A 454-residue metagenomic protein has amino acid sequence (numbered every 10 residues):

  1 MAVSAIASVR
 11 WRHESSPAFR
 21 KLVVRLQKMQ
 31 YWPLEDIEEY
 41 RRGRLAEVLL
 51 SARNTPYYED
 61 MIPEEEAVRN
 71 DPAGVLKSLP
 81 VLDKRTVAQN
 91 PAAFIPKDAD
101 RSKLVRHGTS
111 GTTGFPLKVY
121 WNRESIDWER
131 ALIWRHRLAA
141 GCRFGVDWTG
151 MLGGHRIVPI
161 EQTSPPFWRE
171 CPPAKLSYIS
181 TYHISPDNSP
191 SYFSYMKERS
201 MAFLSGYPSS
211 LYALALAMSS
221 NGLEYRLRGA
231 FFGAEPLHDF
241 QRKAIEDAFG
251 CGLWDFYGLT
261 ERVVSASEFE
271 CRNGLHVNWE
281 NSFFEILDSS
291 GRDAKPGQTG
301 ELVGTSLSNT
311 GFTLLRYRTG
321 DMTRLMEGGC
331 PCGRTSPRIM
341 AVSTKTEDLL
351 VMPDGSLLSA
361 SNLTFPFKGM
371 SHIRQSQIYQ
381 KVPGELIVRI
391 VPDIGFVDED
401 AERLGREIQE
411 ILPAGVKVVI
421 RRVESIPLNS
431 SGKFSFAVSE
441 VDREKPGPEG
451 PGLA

Functional and structural regions predicted by a protein language model:
M1-G108, F115-R130, W134-V146, G154 (+9 more regions): Nucleotide 5′-phosphate-binding alpha/beta core
E47, G154-E280: Conserved adenylate-forming
A52, T109, L204, I245 (+5 more regions): Residue-level signal for inorganic ion chemistry
A131, P186-N188, D321: Active-site glycine-rich loop that binds ribose-phosphate moieties when present
D147-G150, V303: Conserved beta-strand elements of the Class I
L176, L253, F284, S376 (+1 more regions): Generic structural signal for residues in well-ordered beta-strands
L204, S308-A414: AMP-binding/adenylate-forming catalytic core of the ANL superfamily
L237-G329, T346-D348: Conserved AMP-binding/adenylate-forming
